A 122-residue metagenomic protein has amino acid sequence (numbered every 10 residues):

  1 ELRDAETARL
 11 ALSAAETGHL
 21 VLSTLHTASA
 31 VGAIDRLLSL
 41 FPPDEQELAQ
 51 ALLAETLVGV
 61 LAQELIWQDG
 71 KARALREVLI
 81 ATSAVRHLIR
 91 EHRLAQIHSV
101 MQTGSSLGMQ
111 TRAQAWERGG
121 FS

Functional and structural regions predicted by a protein language model:
E1-S122: Short, flexible helix-loop junctions that flank or precede catalytic/ligand sites
